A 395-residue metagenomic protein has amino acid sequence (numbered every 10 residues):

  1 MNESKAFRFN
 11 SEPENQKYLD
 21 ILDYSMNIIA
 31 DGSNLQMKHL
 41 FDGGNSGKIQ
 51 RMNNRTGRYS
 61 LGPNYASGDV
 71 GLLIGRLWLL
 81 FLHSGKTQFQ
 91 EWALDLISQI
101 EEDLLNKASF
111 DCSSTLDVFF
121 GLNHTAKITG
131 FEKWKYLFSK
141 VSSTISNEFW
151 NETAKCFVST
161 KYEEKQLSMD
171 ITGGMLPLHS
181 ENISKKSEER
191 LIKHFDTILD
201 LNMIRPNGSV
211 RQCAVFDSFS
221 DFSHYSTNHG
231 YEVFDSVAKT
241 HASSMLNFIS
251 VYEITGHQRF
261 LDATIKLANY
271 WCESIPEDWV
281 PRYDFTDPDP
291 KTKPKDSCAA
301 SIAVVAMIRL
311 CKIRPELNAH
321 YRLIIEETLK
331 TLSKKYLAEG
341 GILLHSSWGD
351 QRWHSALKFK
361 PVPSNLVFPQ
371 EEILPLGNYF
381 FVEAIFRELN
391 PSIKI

Functional and structural regions predicted by a protein language model:
M1-I395: Glycan-recognition and catalytic cores of secretory/periplasmic carbohydrate-active enzymes
